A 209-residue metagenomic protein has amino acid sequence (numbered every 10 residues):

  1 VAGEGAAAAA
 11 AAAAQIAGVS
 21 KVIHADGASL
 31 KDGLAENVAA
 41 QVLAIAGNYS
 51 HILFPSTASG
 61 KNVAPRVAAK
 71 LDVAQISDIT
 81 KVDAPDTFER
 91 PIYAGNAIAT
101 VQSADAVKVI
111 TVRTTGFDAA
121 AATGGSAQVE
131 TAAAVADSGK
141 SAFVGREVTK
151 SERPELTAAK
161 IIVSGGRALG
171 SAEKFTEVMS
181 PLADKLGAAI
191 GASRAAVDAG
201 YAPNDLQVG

Functional and structural regions predicted by a protein language model:
V1-G209: N-terminal glycine-rich FAD/FM-binding segment characteristic of electron-transfer flavoproteins
